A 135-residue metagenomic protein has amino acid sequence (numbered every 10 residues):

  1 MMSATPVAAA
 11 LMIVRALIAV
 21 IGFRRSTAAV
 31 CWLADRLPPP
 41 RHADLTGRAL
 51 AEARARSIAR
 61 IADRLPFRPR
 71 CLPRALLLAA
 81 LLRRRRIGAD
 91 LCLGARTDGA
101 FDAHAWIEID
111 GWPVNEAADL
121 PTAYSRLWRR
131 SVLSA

Functional and structural regions predicted by a protein language model:
M1-D44, A59-F67, R84-R85, A89 (+2 more regions): N-terminal accessory/pre-domain segments preceding catalytic cores
L33-L50, S57, D102, D110-W112: Intrinsically disordered, low-complexity N-terminal segments that are enriched in acidic
S57, R74-A135: Hydrophobic/aromatic-rich core segments of domains that either
